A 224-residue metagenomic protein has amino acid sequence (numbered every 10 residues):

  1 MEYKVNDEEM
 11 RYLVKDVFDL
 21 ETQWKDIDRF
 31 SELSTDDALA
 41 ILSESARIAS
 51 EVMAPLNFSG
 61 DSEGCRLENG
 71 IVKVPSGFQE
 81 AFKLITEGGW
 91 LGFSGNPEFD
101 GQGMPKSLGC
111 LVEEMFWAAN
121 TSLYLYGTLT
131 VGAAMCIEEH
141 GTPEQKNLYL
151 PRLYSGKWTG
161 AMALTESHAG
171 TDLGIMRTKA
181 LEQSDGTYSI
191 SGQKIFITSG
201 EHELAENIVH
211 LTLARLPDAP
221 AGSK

Functional and structural regions predicted by a protein language model:
M1-Y124, L148: Amphipathic, small/basic residue-rich leader segments at the start of a protein or domain
M10, A133, G156-G160, G174-T178 (+3 more regions): Structural beta-strand/beta-sheet cores of well-ordered domains, especially the beta-sheet scaffolds that support
D19-L20, A118, M135-P143, S155 (+2 more regions): Short, well-ordered loop/turn and helix-capping segments at boundaries between secondary-structure elements and domains
A49, N96, V112, T142 (+3 more regions): Buried hydrophobic positions in well-ordered alpha/beta secondary-structure cores of metabolic enzymes
C65, Y126-T130, G141-Q183: Internal maturation/activation junctions in enzymes
D100-Q102, A119-A134, L153-A163, A169 (+1 more regions): FAD-binding core of FAD-dependent oxidoreductases, characterized by glycine-rich FAD pyrophosphate-binding loops
G103-L108, M135-G141, T171-M176, G200-E203 (+2 more regions): Short acidic, glycine/serine/threonine-rich loops at helix termini
T187, S191-K224: A short core secondary-structure module
